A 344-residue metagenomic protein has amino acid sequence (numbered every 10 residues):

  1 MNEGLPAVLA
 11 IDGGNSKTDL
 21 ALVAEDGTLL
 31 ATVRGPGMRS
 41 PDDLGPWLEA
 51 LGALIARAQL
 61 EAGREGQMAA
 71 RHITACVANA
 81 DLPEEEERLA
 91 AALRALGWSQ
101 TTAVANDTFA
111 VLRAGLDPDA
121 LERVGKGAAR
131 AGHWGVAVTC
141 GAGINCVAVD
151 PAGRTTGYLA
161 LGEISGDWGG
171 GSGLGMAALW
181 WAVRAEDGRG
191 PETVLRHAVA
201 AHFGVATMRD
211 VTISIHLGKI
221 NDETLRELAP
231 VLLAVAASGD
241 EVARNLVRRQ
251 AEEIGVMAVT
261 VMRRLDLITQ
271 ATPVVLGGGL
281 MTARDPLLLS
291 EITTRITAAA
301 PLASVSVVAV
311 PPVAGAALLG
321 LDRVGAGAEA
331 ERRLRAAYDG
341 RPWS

Functional and structural regions predicted by a protein language model:
M1-M68, G115-G132, L179-S344: ATP-binding/phosphotransfer module of carbohydrate and carboxylate kinases, centering on a glycine-rich
E61, H72, V77-D81: Polybasic, low-complexity association/targeting segments
I73-A75, I144-C146, V199, L276-G278: A structural signal for short, well-ordered beta-strand segments
C76, A103-D107, S306-V308: Structural motif
A80-H197, R335-A336, P342-S344: Phosphate-binding/catalytic loop of phosphoryl-transfer enzymes
